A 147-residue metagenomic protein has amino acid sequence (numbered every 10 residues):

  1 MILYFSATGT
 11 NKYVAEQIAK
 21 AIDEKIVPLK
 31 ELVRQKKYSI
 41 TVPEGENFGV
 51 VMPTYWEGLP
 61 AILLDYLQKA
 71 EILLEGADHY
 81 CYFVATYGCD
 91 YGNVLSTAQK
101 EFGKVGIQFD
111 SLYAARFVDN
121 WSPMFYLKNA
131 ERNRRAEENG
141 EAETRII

Functional and structural regions predicted by a protein language model:
M1-I2, S6-V14, I18-R34, Y38-I147: FMN-binding flavodoxin-like domain, especially the glycine-rich phosphate-binding loop
